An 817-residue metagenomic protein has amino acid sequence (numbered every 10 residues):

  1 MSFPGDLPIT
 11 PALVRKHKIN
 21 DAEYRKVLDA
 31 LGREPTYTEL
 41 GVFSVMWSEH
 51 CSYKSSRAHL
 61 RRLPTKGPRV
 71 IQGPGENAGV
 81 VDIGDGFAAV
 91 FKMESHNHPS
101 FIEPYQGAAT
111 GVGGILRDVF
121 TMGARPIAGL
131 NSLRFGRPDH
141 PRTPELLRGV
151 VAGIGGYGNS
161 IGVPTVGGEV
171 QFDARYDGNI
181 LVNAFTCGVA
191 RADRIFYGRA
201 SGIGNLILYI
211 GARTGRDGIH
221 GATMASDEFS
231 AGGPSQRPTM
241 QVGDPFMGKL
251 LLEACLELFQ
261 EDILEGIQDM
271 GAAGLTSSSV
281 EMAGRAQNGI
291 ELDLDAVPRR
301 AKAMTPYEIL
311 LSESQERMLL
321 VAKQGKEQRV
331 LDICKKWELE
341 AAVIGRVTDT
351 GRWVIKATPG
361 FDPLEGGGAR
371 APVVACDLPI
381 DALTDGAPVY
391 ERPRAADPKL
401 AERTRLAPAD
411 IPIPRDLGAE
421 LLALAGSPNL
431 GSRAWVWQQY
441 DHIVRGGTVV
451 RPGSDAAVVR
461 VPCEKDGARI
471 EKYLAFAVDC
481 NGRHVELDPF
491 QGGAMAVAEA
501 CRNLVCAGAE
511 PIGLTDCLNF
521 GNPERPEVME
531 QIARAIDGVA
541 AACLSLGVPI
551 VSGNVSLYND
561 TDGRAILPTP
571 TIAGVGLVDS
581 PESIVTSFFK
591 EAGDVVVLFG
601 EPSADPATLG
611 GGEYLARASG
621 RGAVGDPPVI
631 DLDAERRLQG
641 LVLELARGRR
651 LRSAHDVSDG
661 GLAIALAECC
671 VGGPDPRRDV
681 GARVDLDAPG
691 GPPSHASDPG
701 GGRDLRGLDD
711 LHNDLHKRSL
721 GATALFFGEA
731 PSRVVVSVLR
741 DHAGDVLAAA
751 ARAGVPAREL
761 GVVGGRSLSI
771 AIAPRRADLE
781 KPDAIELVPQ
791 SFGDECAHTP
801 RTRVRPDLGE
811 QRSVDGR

Functional and structural regions predicted by a protein language model:
M1-R817: Glycine/proline-enriched, intrinsically flexible loops and inter-domain linkers
